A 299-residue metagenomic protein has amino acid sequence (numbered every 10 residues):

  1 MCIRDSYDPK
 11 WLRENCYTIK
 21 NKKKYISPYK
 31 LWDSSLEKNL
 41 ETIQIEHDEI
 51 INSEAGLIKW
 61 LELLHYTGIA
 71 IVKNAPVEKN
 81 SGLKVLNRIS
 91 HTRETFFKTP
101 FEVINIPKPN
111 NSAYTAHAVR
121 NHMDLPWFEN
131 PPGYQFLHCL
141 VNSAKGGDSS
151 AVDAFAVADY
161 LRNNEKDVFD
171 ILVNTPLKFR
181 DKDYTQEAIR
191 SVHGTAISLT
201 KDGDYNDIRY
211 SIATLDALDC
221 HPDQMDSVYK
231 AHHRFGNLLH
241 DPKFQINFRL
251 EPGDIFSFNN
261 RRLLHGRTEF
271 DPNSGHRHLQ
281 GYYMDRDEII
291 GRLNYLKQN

Functional and structural regions predicted by a protein language model:
M1-I3: Short, small-residue-biased leader/transition segments that mark boundaries at the very start of proteins
S6-K22: Extended intrinsically disordered, low-complexity coil regions enriched in Ser, Thr, Gly, Ala and often Pro
Y25, Y29-I69, N74-N299: Active-site environment of non-heme Fe oxygenases that use a 2-His-1-carboxylate facial triad
